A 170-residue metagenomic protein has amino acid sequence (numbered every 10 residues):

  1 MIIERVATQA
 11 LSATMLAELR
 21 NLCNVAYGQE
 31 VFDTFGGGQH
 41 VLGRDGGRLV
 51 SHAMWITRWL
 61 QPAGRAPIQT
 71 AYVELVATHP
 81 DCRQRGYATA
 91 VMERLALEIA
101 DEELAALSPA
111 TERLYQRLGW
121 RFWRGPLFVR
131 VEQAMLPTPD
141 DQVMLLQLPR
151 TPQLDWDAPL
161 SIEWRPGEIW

Functional and structural regions predicted by a protein language model:
I3-A77: A conserved beta-strand-loop-helix scaffold within acyl/acetyltransferase catalytic domains
L42, T70, L104-S108, V143-L145: Ordered hydrophobic segments in well-structured contexts
G46-G47, D81, Q147-P152: Short loop segments at secondary-structure junctions
M54-I56, T89-A106, L114-R117: Hydrophobic, well-ordered beta-alpha structural blocks that scaffold small-molecule cofactor pockets
R58-L60, D81, E112: Short coil/turn motifs at secondary-structure junctions
V73, T78, Q84-L97: Conserved acetyl-CoA-binding loop-helix of GNAT-fold acetyltransferases
E103-A105, P109-L136: Conserved active-site alpha-helix within GNAT-family acetyltransferase domains
R130-W170: C-terminal "cap" of GNAT-fold acetyltransferases
